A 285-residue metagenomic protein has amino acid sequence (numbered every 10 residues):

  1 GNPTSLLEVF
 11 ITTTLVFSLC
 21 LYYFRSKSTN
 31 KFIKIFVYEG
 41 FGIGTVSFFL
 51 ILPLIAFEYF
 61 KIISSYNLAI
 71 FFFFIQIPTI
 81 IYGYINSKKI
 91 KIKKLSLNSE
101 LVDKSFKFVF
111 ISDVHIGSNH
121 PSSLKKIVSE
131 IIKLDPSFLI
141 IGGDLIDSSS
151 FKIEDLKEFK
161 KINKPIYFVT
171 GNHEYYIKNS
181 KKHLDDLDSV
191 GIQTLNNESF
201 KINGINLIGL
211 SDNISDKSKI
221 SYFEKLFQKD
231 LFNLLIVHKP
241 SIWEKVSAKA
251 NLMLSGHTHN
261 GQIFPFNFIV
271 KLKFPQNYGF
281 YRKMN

Functional and structural regions predicted by a protein language model:
G1-K88: Non-catalytic terminal accessory segments
F32-V37, Y59-I75, I80-L134, F151-K152: N-terminal signal-anchor transmembrane helix
N98-N285: Soluble catalytic domains of enzymes that build or remodel membrane lipids, polysaccharides, and related
